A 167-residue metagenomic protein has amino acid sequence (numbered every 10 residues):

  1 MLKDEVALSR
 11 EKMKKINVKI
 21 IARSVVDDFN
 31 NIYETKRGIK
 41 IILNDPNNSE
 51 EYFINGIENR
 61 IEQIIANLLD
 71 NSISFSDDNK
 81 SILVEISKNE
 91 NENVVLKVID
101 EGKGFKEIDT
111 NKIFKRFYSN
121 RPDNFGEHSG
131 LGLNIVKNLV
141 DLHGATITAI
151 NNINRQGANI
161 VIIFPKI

Functional and structural regions predicted by a protein language model:
V6-E11, E51-G56: Conserved micro-motifs of the catalytic ATP-binding
I32-D45: Short conserved segments within the C-terminal catalytic ATPase subdomain
S72-I73: Short helix-loop "hinge" at the ATP-lid/N-box region of the Bergerat-fold HATPase_c
D100: Acidic ATP/Mg2+-coordinating residue in the GHKL
F105-F117: Short conserved segment of the HATPase_c
G132, V136: Short alpha-helical Gxxx[C/S/T] motif in the catalytic ATP-binding
